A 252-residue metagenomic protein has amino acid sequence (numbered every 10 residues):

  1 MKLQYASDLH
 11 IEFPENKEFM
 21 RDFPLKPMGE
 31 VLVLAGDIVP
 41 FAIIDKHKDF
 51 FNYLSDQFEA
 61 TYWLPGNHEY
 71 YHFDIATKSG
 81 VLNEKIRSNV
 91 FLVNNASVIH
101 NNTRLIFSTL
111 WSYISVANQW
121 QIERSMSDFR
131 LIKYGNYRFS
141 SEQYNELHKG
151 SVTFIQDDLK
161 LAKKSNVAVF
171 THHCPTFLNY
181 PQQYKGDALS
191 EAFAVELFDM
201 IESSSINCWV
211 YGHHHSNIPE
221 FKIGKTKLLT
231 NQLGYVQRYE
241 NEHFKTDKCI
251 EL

Functional and structural regions predicted by a protein language model:
M1-Q4, S97-F107, N166, K222-K227: Beta-strand-turn-beta hairpins that frame and shape the catalytic cleft of phosphate-ester-processing enzymes
M1-W63, Y70-T77, Y134-R138: N-terminal active-site segment of His-dependent metallophosphoesterases
Y5-S7, L32-D37, Y62-N67, F91-N95 (+3 more regions): Active-site neighborhood of phospho(di)ester-bond hydrolases with catalytic His/Asp-centered motifs
H10-E15, P40-I43, H68-I75, S97-I99 (+4 more regions): Active-site environment of divalent metal-dependent phosphoester hydrolases
M20-P24, F51-Y53, L92-N102, S151-S165: Short amphipathic alpha-helices and their capping/turn segments at secondary-structure boundaries
A60-R130: A basic- and aromatic-enriched beta-loop-alpha substructure that forms the phosphate/nucleotide- and DNA/RNA-contacting
I99, P181, A188-N207, H215-L252: Binuclear metal-dependent phosphoesterase catalytic core
I106-A168, H173-Y184: Active-site-proximal loop/helix segment associated with metal-binding centers of metalloenzymes
